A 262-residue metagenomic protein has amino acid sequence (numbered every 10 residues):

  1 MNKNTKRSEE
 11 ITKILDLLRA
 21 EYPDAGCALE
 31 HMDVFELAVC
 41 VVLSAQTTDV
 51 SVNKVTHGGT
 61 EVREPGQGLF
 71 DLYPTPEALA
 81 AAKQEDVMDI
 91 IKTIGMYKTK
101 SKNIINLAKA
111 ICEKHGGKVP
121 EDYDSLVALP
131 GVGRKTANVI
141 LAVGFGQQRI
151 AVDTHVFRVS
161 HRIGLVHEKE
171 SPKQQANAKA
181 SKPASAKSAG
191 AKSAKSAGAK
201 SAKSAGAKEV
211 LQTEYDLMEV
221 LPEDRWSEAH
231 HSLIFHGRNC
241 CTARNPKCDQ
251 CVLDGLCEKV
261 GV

Functional and structural regions predicted by a protein language model:
N2-V262: Catalytic cores of DNA base-excision repair glycosylases
